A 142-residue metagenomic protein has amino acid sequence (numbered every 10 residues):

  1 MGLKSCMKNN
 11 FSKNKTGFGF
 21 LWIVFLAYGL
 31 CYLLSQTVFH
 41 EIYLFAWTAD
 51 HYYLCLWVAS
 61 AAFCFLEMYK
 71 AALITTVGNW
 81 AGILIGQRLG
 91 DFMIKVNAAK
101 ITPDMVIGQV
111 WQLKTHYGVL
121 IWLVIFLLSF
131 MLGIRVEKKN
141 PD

Functional and structural regions predicted by a protein language model:
G2-C55: N-terminal signal-anchor transmembrane alpha-helix
F11-G19, A62, L66-K70, Q109-L113: Juxtamembrane/transmembrane-helix boundary motifs in multi-pass membrane proteins
K15-A27, K70-G78, Y117, I121: Alpha-helical transmembrane segments of integral membrane proteins
F25-Q36, G78-D91: Aromatic-anchored segments of alpha-helical transmembrane domains
Y28, I101-D142: Alpha-helical membrane-associated segments of multi-pass integral membrane proteins
T37-Y52, G86-Y117: Interfacial non-cytosolic loop connecting adjacent transmembrane helices
Y52-V77: Canonical alpha-helical transmembrane segments
S60, G86-N97, I121-F126, K138: Short, highly charged low-complexity linear segments
